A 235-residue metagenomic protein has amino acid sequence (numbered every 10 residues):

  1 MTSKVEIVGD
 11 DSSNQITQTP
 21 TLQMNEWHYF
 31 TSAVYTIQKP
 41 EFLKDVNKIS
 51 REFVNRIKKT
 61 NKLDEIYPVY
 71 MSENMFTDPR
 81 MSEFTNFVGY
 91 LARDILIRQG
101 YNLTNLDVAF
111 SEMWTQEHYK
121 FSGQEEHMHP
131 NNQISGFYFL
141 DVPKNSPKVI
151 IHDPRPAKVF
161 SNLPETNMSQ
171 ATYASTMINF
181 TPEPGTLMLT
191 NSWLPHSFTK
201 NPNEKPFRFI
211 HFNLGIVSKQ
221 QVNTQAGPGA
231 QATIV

Functional and structural regions predicted by a protein language model:
T2-N102, G227-T233: Non-heme Fe(II)/2-oxoglutarate
T31-A33, S111, N132-I134, P206-R208: Residues at beta-strand starts and edge strands
Q38-K39, E117-Y119, D153, S192: Pocket-edge structural micro-motifs
Q38-P40, F139-D141, N213-V217: Solvent-exposed residues in well-ordered beta-strands and their adjoining turns, especially edge/terminal strands
R56-T60, E73-T85, P130-S135, I150-F160 (+1 more regions): Short N-terminal helix-initiation segments at or just after the protein's N-terminus
N86-S146: Conserved double-stranded beta-helix
Y119-L187, Q220-Q225: Catalytic core of non-heme Fe(II) oxygenases with the double-stranded beta-helix
Q170-V235: Catalytic core of Fe(II)/2-oxoglutarate
